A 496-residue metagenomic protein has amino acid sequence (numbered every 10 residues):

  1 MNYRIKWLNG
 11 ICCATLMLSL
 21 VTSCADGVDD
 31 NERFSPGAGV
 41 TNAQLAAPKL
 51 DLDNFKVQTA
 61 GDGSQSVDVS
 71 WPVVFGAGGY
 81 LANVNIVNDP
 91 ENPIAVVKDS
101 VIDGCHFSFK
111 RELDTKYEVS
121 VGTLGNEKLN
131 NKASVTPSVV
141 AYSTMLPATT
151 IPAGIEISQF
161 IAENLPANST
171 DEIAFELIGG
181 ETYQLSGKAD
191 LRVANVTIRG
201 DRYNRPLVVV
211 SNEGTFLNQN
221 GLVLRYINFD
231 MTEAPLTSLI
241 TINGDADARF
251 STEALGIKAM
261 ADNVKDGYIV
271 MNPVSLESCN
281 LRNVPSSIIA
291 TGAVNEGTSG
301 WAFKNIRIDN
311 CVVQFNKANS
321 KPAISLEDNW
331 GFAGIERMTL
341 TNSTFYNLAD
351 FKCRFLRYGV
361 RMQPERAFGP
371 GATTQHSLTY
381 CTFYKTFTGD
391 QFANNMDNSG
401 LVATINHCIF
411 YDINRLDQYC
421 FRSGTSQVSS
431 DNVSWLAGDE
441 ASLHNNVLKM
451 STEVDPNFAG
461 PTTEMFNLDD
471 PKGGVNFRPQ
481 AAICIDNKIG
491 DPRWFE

Functional and structural regions predicted by a protein language model:
M1-W7, C13-V57, E127, V135: Bacterial Sec-dependent N-terminal signal peptides
S64-A77: Conserved aromatic anchor
F107-N131: Beta-strand-rich modules
K128-L129, S186-G187, V210-E213, T232-I240 (+7 more regions): Short glycine/acidic-rich loop motifs that flank beta-strands on beta-rich extracellular proteins
G154-S158, S169-V196, D201-N212: N-terminal extracellular ligand-recognition/capping segment immediately after the signal peptide
Q184-T197, L207-I269: Extracellular beta-strand-rich solenoid/capping regions of secreted or surface-exposed proteins that bind or remodel
N220-M231, F250-K258, Y268-N283, G300-N319 (+5 more regions): Right-handed parallel beta-helix
N445-E496: C-terminal accessory segments
